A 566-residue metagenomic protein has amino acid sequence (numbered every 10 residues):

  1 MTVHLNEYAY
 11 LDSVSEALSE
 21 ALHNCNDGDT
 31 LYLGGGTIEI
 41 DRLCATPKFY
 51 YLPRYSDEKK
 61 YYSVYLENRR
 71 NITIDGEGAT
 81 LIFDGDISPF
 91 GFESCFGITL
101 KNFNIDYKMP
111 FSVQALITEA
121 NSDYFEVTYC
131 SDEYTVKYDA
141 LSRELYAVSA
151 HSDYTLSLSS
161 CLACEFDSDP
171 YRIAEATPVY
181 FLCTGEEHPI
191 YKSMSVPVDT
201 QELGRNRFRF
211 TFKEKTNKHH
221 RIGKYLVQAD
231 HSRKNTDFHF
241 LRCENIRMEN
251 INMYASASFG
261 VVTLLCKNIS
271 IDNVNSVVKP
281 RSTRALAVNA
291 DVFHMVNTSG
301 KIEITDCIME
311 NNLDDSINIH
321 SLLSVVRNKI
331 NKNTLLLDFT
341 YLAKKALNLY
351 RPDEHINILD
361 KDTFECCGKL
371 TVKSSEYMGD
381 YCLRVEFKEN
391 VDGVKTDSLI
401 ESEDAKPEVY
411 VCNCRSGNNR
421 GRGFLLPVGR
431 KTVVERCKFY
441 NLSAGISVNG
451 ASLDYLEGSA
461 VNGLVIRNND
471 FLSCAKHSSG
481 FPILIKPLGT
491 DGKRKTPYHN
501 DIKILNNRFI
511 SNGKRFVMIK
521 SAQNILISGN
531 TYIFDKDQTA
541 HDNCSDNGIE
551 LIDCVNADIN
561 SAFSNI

Functional and structural regions predicted by a protein language model:
H4-Y32, Y62: Acidic Gly/Asp/Thr-rich repetitive segments characteristic of extracellular carbohydrate-active and adhesion proteins
S19-L22, E39-T73, I82-K101, D106-E126 (+11 more regions): Extracellular beta-strand-rich solenoid/capping regions of secreted or surface-exposed proteins that bind or remodel
R42, F83-P89, M109-V113, N235-D237 (+11 more regions): Short glycine/acidic-rich loop motifs that flank beta-strands on beta-rich extracellular proteins
R70, C95-T99, C243-R247, L264-S270 (+7 more regions): Short "repeat-start/strand-capping" segments in structured domains, especially the N-termini of parallel beta-helix
F83, Y107-M109, D132-Q201, K345-D380: Ser/Thr/Gly-rich low-complexity blocks that favor extended beta-strand/coil architectures
D169-R233, K369, S375-V411, G417-N418 (+1 more regions): Small/polar beta-strand repeat architecture
E187-L286, V292-M295, G300-I308, L313 (+1 more regions): Alpha-solenoid helical-repeat scaffolds
